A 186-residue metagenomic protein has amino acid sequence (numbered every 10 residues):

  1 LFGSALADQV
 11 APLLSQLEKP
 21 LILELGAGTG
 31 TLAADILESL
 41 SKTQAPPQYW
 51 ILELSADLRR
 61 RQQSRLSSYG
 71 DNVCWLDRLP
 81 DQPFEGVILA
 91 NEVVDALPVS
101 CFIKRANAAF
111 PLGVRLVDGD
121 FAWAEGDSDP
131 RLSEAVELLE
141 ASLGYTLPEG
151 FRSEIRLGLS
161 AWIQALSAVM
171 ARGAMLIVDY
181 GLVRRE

Functional and structural regions predicted by a protein language model:
G3-Q82: SAM cofactor-binding core of SAM-dependent methyltransferases, primarily the Rossmann-like beta-alpha-beta module
C74, P80-E186: Class I S-adenosyl-L-methionine
